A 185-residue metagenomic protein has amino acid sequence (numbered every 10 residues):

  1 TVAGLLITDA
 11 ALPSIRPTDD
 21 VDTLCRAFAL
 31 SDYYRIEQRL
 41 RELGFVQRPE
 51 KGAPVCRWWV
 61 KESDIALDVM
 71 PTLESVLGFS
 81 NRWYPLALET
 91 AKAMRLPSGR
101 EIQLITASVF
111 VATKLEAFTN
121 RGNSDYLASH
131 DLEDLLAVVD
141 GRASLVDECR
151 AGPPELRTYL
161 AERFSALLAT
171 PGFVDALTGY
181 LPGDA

Functional and structural regions predicted by a protein language model:
V2-A185: Compositionally biased terminal segments of proteins
